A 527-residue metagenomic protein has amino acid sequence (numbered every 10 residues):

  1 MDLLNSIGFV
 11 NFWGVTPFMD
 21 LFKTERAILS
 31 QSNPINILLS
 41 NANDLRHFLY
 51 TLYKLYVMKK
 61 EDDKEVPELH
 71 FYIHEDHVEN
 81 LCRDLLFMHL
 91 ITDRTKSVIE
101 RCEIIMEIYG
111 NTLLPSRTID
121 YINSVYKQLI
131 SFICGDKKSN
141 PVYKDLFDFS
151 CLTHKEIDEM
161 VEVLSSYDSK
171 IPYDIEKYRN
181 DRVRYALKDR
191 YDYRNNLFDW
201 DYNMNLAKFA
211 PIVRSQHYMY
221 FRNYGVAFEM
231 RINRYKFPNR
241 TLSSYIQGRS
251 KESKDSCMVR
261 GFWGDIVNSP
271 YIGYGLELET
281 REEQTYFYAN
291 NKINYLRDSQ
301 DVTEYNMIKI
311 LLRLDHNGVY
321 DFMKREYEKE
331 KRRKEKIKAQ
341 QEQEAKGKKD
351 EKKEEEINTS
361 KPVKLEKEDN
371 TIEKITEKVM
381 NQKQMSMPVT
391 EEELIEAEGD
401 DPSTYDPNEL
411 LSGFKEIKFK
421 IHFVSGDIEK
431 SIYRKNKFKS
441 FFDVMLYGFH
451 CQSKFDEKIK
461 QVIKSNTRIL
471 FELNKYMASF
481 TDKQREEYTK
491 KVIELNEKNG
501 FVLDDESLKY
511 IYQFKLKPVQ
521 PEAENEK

Functional and structural regions predicted by a protein language model:
M1-K527: Domain-level detector for long C-terminal conserved domains
